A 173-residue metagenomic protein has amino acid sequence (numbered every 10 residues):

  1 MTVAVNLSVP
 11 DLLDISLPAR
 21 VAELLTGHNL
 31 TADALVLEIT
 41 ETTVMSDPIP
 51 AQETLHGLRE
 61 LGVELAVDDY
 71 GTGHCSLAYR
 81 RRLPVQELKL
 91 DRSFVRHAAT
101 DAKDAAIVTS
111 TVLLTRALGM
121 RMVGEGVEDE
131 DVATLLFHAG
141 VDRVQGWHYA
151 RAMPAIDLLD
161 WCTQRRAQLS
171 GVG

Functional and structural regions predicted by a protein language model:
V9-P10, A19-A98, V112-L114, L118-A152: The catalytic core of metal-dependent phosphodiesterases that act on cyclic dinucleotides
S16: A conserved beta-strand->loop->alpha-helix hinge within the catalytic CA
D104-A105: Beta/alpha (TIM)-barrel catalytic core signal, keyed to glycine-rich beta->alpha loops juxtaposed to Asp/Glu that bind
F137, A152-G173: C-terminal helical cap(s) of enzyme catalytic domains, especially alpha/beta-barrels
